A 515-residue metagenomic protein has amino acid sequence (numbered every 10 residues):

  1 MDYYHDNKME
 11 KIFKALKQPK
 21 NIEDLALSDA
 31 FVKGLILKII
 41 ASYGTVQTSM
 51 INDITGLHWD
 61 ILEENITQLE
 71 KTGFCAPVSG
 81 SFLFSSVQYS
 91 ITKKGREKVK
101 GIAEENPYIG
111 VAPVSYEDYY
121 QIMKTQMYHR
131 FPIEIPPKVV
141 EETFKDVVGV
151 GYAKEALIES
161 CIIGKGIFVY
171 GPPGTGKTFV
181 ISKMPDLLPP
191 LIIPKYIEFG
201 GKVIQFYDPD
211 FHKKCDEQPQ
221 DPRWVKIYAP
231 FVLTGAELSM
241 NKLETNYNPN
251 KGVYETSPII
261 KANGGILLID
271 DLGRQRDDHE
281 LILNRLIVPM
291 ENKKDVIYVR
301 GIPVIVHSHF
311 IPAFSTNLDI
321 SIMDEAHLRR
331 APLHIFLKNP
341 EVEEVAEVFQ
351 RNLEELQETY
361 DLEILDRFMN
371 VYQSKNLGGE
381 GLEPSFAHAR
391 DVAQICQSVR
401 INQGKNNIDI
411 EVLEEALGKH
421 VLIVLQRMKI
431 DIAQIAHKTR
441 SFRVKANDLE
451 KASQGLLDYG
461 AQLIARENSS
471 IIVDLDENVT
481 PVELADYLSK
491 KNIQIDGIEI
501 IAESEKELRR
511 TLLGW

Functional and structural regions predicted by a protein language model:
E70-S81: A short, conserved structural fragment
Y89-I133: Short, amphipathic alpha-helical interaction segments positioned at domain boundaries
Y128-A153: Dynamic helix-loop-helix/coil hinge segments at AAA+ ATPase domain boundaries and subdomain interfaces
K145-A313: Conserved ASCE/P-loop NTPase catalytic core
E280-L283, M323-E355: Conserved AAA+ ATPase core "coupling" helix
F349, L356-V412: Conserved AAA+ ATPase small/helical "lid" subdomain
D409-K438, L449-A452: C-terminal engagement/docking regions of AAA+ P-loop ATPases
P481-W515: C-terminal coupling/interaction segments
